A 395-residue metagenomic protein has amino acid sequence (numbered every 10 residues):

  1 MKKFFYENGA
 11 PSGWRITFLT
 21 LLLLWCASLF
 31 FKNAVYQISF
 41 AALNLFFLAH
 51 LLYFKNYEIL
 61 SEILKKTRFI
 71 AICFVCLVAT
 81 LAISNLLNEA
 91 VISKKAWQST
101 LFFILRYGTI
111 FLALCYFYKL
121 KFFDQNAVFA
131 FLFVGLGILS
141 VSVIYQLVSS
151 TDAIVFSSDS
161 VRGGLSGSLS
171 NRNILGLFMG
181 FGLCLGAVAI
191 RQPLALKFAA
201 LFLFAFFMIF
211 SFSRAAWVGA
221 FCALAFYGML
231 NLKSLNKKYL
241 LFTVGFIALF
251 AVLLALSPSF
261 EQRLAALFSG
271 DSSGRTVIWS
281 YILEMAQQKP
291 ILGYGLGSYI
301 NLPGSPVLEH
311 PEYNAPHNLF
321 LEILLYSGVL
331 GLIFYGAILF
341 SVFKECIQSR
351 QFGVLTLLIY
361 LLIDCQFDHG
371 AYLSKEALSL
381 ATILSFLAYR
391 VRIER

Functional and structural regions predicted by a protein language model:
M1-K55, L77-A90, L361-I363: N-terminal signal-anchor transmembrane segment
K2-F5, A41-E58, F181-I190, L330-Q348 (+1 more regions): Hydrophobic, aromatic-rich transmembrane alpha-helices and their immediate juxtamembrane boundary segments
F4-R15, L51-A71, A189-A199, N231-L241 (+1 more regions): Membrane-interface helix-loop-helix junctions at transmembrane boundaries of multi-pass membrane enzymes, predominantly
L19, C26, A42-H50, V354-Q366 (+1 more regions): Transmembrane alpha-helices of multi-pass inner-membrane enzymes
I72-C76, S93-Y118, A127, F131 (+1 more regions): Aromatic-anchored transmembrane helix interface
T109-L112, N126-S160, G167-K233, A337 (+2 more regions): Alpha-helical transmembrane segments of multi-pass inner-membrane proteins
N231-G270, L283-Q288, L296: A membrane-periplasm/extracellular boundary helix in multi-pass inner-membrane enzymes that assemble envelope glycans
A266-S280, E284, Q288, L292-S327: Long extracytoplasmic/lumenal interhelical loops at the membrane interface of multi-pass membrane proteins
